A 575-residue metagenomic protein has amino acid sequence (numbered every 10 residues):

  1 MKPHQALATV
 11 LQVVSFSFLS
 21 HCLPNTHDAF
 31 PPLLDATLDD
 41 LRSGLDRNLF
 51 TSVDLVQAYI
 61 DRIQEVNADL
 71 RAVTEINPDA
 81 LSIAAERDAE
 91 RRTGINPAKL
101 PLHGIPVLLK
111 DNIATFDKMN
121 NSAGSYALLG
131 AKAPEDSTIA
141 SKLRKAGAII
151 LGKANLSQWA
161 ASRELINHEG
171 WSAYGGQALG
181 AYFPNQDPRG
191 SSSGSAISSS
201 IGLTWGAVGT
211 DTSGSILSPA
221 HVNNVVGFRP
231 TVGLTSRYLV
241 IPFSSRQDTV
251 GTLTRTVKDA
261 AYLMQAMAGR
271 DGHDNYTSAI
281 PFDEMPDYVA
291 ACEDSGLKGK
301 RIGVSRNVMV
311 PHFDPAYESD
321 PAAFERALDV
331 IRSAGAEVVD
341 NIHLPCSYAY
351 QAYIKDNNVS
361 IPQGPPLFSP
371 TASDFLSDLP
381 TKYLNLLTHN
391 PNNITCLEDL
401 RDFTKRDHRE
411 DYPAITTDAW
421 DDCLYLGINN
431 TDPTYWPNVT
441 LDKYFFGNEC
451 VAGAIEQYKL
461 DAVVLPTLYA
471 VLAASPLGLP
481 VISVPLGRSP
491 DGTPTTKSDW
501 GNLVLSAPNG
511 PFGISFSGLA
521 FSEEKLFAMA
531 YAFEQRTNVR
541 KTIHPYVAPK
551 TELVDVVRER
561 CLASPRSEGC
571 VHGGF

Functional and structural regions predicted by a protein language model:
M1-P24: Fungal secretory targeting signals
N25-S213, T231, D329: Gly/Ser-rich catalytic/binding loops embedded in alpha/beta enzyme cores
L34, I113-A114, Q247-T249, Y276-H389: Gly/Ser-rich, acidic/histidine-flanked active-site/gating loops
D46-R47, I60-A68, L81, A85-R92 (+9 more regions): Sec-exported extracytoplasmic/periplasmic mature domains
E65, S200-R306, P311, E325-R332 (+2 more regions): Structural helix-boundary/capping segments
L102-A123, G296-M309, N358-F446, T493-G513: Short helix-loop capping/hinge segments that flank enzyme active sites or metal/cofactor-binding pockets
T204, Y458-L460: Short, high-confidence coil segments that cap the C-terminus of an alpha-helix and link into the following beta-strand
